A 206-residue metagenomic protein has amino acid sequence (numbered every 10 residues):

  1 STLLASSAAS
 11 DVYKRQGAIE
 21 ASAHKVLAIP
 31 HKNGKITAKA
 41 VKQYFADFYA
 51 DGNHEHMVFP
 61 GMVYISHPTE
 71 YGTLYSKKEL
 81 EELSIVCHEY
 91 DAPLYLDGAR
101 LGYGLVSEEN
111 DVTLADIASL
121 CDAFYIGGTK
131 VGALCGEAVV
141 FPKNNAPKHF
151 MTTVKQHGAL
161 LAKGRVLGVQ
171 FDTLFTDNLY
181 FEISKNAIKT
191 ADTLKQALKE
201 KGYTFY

Functional and structural regions predicted by a protein language model:
T2-A9, Y13: Single conserved hydrophobic/aromatic residue that forms the stacking wall/gate of nucleotide- or nucleobase-binding
S7, A28-K32, G128, L161: Short beta->alpha connector loops at strand-helix junctions that form conserved, small/polar/Pro-enriched
K14-H24: Active-site-proximal loop->helix
A23-G61, I65-P68, Y75-E82: PLP-dependent aminotransferase-class I/II
V26-L27, L94-L96, F205: Hydrophobic beta-strand scaffold residues
F59-S66, L74, V112-Y206: Active-site C-terminal subdomain of aminotransferase-like
T69, R100-G102, K130: Active-site-proximal loop/turn and secondary-structure-junction residues that shape catalytic pockets, frequently
Y75-S107: Catalytic PLP-binding core of fold-type I/II PLP enzymes
